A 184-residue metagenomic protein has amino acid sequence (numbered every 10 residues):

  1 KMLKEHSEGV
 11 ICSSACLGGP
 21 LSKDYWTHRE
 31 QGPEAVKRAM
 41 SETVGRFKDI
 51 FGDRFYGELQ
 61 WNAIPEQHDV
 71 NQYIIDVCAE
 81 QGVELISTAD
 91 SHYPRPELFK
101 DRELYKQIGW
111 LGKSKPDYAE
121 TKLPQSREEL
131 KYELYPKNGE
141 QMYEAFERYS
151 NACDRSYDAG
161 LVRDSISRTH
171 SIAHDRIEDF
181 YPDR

Functional and structural regions predicted by a protein language model:
K1-R184: Phosphodiester-processing cores and adjacent nucleic acid-binding clamps
